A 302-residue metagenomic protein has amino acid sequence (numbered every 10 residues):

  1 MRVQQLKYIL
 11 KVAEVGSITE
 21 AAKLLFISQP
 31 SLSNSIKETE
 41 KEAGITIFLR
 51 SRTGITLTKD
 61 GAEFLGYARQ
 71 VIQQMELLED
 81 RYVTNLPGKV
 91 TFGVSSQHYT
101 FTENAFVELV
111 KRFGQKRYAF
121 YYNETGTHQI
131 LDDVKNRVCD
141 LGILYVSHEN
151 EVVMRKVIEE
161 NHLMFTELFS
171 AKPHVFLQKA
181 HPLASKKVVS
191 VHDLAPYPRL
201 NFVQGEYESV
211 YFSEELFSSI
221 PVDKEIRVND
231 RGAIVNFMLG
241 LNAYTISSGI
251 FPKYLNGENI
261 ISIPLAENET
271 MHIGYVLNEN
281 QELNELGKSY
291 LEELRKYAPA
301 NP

Functional and structural regions predicted by a protein language model:
L10-S28: Short helix-boundary/capping micro-motifs
E40-L57: A short LG(V/I)-centered, amphipathic sequence patch enriched for acidic residue(s) preceding the LG motif
E42-A43, F64-L86, F101: Alpha-helical linker/hinge and terminal dimerization helices associated with HTH transcriptional regulators
K89-V153: Central regulatory/effector-binding core of bacterial HTH transcription factors
T102-E108, E151, S190-V191, A195-S219: Secondary-structure junction motif
K135-V138, Y145, Q204-I261: Hydrophobic hinge/microswitch elements
V157-P173, L177-R199: Flexible hinge/capping segments at coil-to-helix
E160-T166, A171, G232-Q281: Beta-alpha-beta core module
